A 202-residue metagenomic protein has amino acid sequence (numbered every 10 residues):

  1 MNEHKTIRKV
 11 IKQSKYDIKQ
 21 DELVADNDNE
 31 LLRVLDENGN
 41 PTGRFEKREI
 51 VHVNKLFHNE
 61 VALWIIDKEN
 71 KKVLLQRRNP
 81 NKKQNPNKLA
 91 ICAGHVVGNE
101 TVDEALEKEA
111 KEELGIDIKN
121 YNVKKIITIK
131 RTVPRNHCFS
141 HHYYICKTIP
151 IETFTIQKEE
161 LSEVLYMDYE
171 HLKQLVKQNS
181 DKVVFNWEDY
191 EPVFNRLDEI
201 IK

Functional and structural regions predicted by a protein language model:
N2-Y16, E49, P86-N87, G98 (+3 more regions): Nudix hydrolase/Nudix homology domain
Y16-A62, I66-N70: Acidic, metal-coordinating catalytic segment for phosphate/diphosphate chemistry, firing primarily on the Nudix
D26-N27, L56-H58, K83-Q84, H137-C138 (+1 more regions): A generic fold-level signal
N38, D67-K71, N79, C146-I151 (+1 more regions): Short loop segments at secondary-structure junctions
E60-H95: A glycine-rich, hydrophobic loop/mini-helix early in the fold
L74-L75, I91-K124: The catalytic Nudix box helix
